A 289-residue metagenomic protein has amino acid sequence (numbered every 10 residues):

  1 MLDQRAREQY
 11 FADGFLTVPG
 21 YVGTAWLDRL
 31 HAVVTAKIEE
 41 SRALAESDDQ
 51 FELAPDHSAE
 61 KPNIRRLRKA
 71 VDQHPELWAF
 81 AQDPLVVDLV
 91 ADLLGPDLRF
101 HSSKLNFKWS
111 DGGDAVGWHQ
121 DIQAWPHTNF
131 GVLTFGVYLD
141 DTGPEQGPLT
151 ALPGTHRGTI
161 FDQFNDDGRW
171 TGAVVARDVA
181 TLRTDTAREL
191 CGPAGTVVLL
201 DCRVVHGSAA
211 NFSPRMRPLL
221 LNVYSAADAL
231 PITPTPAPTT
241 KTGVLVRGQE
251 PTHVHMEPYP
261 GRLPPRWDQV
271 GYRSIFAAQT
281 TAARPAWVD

Functional and structural regions predicted by a protein language model:
M1-D13, P19-W118, Q123-P126, F164 (+1 more regions): Non-heme Fe(II)-dependent double-stranded beta-helix
E8, T142-V205: Double-stranded beta-helix
F15-T17, T134-Y138, A151, A187-E189 (+2 more regions): Conserved hydrophobic/aromatic beta-strand scaffold that supports enzyme active sites
W26, W109, G143, G158 (+1 more regions): Feature marks short, surface-exposed loop/turn motifs that line or immediately flank catalytic pockets and channel
E40, E52, V197, V204-D289: Non-heme Fe(II)/2-oxoglutarate
F51, Q120-D121, A173-T184, M216 (+1 more regions): Short, surface-exposed loop/helix-turn segments at secondary-structure junctions that function as lids/hinges flanking
P96-S103, D114-V116, G131-V137, G147 (+1 more regions): Generic beta-strand structural signal
H119, P126-P144, C191-G192, L199 (+1 more regions): Short, conserved beta-strand element in jelly-roll/cupin
